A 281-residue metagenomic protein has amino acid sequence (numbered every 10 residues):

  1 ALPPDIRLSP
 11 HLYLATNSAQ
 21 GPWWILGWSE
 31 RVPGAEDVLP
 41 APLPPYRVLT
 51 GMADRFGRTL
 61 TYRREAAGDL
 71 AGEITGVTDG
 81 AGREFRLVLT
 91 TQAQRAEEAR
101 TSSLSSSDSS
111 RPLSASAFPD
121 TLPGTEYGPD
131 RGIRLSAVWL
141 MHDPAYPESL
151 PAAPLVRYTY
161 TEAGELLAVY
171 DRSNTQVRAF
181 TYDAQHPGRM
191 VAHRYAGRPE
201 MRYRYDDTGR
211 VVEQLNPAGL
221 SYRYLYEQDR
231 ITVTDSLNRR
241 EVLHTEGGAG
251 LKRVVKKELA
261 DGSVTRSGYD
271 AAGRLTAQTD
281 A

Functional and structural regions predicted by a protein language model:
A1-A281: Extended charged/polar low-complexity repeat regions
